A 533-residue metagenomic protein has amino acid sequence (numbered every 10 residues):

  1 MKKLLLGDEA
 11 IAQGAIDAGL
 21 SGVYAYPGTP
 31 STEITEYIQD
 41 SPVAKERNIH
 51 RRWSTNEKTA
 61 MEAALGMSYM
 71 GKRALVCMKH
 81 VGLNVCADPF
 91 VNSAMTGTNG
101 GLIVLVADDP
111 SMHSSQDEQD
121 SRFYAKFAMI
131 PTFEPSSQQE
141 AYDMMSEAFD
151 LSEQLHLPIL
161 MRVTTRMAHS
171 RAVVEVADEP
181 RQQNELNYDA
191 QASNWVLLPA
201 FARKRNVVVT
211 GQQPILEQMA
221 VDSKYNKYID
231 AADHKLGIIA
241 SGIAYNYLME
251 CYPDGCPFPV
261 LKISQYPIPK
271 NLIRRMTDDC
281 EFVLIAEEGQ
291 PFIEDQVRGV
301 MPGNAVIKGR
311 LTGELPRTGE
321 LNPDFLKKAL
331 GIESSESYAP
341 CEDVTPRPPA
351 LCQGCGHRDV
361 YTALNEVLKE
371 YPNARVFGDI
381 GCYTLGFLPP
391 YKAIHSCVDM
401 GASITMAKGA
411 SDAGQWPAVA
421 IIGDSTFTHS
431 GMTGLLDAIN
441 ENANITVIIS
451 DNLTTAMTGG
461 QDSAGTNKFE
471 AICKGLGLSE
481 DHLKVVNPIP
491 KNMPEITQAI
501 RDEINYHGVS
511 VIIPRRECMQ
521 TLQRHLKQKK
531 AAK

Functional and structural regions predicted by a protein language model:
M1-A12, A18, P135-L351, G356-H357 (+3 more regions): Flexible, low-complexity linker and terminal segments
L6-Q39: N-terminal glycine-rich anion-binding loops that anchor highly charged ligand groups
G22, T32-Q119, F123-E153, R375-A456: Thiamine diphosphate
Y24, L75, L236-I239, L284 (+3 more regions): Conserved beta-strand elements of the Class I
P30-E33, T59-M61, L83-V85, P110-H113 (+12 more regions): Flexible loop/turn segments at secondary-structure boundaries
Q39-A44, M249-V260, A471-S479: Short helix-loop-beta junction
Y124-T132, H156, R162, V173-E175 (+7 more regions): Residues forming the flavin
